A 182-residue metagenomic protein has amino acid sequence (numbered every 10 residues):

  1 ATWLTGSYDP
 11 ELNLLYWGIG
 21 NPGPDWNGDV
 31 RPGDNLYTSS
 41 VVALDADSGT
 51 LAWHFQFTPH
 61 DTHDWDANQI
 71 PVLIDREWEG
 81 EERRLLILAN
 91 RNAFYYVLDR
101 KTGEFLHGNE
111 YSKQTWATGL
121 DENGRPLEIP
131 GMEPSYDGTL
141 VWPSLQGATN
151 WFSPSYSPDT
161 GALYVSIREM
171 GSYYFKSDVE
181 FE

Functional and structural regions predicted by a protein language model:
A1-V30, S40, D66-N90, N150-S155 (+1 more regions): Repeat-blade elements of multi-bladed beta-propeller folds
G28-A67, I74-E82, F94-L140, G171-E182: Extracytoplasmic/lumenal domain signature
